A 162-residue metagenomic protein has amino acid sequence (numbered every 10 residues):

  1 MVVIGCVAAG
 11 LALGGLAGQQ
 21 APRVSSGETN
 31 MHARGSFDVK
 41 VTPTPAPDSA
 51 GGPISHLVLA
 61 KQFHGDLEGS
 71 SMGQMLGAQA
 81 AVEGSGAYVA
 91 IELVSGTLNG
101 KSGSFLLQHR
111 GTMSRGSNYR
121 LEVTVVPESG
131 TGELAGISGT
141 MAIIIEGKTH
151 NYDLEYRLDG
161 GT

Functional and structural regions predicted by a protein language model:
M1-I4: Bacterial N-terminal signal peptides that target proteins for export
C6-V24: Bacterial Sec-dependent signal peptides at the C-terminal "C-region" and cleavage site
Q20-T162: Beta-strand-enriched cores of mature, soluble protein domains
